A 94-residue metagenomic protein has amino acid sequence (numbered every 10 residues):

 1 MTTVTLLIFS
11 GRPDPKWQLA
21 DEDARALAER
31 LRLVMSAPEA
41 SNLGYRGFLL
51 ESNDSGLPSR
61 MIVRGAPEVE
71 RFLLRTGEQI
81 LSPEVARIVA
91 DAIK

Functional and structural regions predicted by a protein language model:
M1-K94: Function-determining sites in protein domains
